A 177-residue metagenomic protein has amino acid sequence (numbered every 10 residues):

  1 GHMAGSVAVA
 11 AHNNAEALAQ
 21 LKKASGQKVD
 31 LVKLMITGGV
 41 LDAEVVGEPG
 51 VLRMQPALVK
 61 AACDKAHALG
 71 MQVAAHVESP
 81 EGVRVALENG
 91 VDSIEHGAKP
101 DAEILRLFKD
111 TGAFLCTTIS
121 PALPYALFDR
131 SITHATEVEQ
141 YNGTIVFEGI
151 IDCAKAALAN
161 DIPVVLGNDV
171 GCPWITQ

Functional and structural regions predicted by a protein language model:
G1, D169, W174-Q177: Short, intrinsically disordered, charge-balanced linker/junction segments flanking boundaries in proteins
G1-A19, V51, Q72-A74: Active-site mouth loops of central-metabolism enzymes
V7-K33, D64: Alpha-helical scaffold segments that flank or form the walls of functional sites
Q20-K23, L107, A156: CheY-like receiver
M35-D152, A159-N160, V165-C172: Active-site core of metal-dependent hydrolases
